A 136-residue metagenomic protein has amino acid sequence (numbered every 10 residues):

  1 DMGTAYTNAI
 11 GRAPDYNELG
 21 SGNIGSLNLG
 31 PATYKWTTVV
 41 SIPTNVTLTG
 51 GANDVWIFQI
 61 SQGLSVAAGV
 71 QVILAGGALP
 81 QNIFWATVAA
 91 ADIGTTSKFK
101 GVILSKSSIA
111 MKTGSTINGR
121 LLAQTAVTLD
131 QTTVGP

Functional and structural regions predicted by a protein language model:
D1-P136: Solvent-exposed adhesion/ligand-recognition segments of exported proteins
